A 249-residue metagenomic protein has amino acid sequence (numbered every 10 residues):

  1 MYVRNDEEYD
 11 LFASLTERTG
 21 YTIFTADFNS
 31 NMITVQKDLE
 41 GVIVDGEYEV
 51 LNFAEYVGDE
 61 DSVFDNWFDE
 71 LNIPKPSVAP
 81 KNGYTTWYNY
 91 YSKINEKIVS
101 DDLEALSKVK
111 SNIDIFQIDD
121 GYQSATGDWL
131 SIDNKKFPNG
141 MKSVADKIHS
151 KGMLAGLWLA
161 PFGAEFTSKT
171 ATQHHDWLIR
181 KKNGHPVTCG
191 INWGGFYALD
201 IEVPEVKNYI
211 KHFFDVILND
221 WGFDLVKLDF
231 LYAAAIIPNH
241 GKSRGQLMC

Functional and structural regions predicted by a protein language model:
M1-D114, L225: Carbohydrate-recognition beta-sandwich/jelly-roll modules in extracellular/periplasmic carbohydrate-active proteins
N112-C249: Aromatic- and carboxylate-enriched substrate-binding clefts and catalytic-loop regions of carbohydrate-active enzymes
